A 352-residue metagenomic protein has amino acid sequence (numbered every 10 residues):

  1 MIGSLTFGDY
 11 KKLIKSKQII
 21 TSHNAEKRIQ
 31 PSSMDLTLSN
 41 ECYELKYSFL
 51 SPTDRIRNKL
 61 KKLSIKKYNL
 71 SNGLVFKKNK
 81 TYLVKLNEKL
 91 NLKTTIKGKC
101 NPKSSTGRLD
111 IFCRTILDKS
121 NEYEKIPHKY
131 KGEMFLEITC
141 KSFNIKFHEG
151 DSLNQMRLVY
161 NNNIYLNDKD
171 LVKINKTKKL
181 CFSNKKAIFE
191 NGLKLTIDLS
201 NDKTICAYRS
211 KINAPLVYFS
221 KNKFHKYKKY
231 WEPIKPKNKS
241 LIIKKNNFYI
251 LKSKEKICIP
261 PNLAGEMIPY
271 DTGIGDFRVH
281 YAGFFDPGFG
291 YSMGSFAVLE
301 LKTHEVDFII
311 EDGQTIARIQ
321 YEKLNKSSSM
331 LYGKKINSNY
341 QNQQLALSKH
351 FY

Functional and structural regions predicted by a protein language model:
M1-Y352: DUTPase catalytic domain/fold
